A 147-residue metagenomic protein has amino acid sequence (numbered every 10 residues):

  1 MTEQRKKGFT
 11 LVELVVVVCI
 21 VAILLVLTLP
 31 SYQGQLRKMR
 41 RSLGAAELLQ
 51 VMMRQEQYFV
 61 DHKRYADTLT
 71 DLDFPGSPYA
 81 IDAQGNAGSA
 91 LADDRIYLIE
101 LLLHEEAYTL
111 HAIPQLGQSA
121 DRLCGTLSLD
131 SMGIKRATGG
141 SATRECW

Functional and structural regions predicted by a protein language model:
M1-Y32: N-terminal single-pass transmembrane signal-anchor helix
Q4, A22, G34, R41 (+2 more regions): Short, flexible active-site loop motifs that bind/organize anionic cofactors or intermediates
K6, K38-A46, L103, L123-C124: Residues at secondary-structure transition points
L11-L14, Q55, A112: Conserved hydrophobic beta-strand within the GNAT/NAT acetyltransferase core sheet that lines the active-site cleft
R37-R64: Membrane-proximal N-terminal amphipathic helix
V60-W147: Periplasmic/extracellular, small/polar-rich flexible segments of pilin-like filament-forming proteins
